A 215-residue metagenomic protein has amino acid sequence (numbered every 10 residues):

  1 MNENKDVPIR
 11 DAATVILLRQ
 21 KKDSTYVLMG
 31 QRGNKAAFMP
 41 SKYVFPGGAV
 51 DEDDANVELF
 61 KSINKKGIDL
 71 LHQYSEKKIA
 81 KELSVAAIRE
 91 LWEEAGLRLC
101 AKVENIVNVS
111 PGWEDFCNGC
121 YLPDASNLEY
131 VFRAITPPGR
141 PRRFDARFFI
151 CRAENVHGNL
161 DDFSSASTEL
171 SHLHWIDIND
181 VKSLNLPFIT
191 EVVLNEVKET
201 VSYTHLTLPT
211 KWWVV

Functional and structural regions predicted by a protein language model:
N2, Y74-I79, D177-N185: Active-site rim elements
E3-V7, P137-R140: Short Gly/Pro-enriched turn/cap motifs at secondary-structure boundaries
K5-K77, K81-V85, R89: N-terminal strand-loop-strand
R19-K22, G33, G48-A49, A101 (+2 more regions): Short loop segments at secondary-structure junctions
I79-V131, P137, R142-R143: Internal, conserved structured core segments that host functional sites
N127-V131, R143-A153, L160-V193: NUDIX/MutT-family hydrolases
T204-T210: Conserved small/polar residues in nucleotide/adenosyl-binding loops
V214-V215: Hydrophobic alpha-helical segments, chiefly the membrane-spanning helices and signal/signal-anchor peptides
